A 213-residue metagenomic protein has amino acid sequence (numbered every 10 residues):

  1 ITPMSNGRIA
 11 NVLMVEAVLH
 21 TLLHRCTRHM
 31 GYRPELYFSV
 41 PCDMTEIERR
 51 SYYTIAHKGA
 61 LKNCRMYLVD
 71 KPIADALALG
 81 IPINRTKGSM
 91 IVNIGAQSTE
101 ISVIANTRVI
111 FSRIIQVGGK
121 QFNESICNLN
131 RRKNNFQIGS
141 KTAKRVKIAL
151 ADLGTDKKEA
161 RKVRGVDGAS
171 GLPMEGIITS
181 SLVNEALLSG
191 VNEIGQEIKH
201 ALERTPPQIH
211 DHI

Functional and structural regions predicted by a protein language model:
I1-I91, I104-I213: Nucleotide/phosphate-binding catalytic cleft detector across ATP-hydrolyzing and phosphate-transferring enzymes
A96-S98: Short acidic, Gly/Ser-rich segments with clustered Asp/Glu that frequently serve as metal-coordination loops in enzyme
